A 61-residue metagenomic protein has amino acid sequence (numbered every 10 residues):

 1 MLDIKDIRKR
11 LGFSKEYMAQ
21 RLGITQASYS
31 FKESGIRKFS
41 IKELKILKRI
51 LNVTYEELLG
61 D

Functional and structural regions predicted by a protein language model:
L2-R21: Short basic helix-loop element that most often maps to the first helix and adjoining turn of HTH DNA-binding modules
I4, M18-A19, Y29-K32, L58: Conserved hydrophobic/aromatic packing and binding residues within compact polymer-binding modules
R10, I36-F39, I50: Helix-turn-helix/winged-helix DNA-binding modules
S14, T25-S28, T54: Short coil turns linking two alpha-helices in DNA-binding domains
G23, K42-E57: DNA major-groove recognition helix of helix-turn-helix/homeodomain DNA-binding modules
I24-K38: Recognition helix of helix-turn-helix/homeodomain-like DNA-binding domains that insert into the DNA major groove
D61: Short acidic/histidine-centered micro-motifs embedded in hydrophobic/aromatic stretches that mark compact functional
